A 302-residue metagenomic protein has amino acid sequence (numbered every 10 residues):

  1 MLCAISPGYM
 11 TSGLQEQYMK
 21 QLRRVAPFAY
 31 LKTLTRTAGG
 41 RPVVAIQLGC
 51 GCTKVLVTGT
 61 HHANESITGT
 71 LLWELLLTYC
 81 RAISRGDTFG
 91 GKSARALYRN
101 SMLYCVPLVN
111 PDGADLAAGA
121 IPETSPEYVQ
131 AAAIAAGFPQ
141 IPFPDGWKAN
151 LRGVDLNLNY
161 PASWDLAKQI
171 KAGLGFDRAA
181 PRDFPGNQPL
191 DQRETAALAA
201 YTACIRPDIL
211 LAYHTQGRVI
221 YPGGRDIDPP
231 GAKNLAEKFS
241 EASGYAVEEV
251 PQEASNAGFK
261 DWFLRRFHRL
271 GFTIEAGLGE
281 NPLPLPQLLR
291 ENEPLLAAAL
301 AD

Functional and structural regions predicted by a protein language model:
M1-Y18, V25, Y30, W164-D302: C-terminal accessory segments enriched in acidic
R23-G39: N-terminal cap/lid segment of alpha/beta-hydrolase-fold proteins
L31-L34, R85-A94, V247-P251: Surface-exposed patches in mature extracellular/periplasmic domains of secreted proteins
V44-C52: Short beta-strand-to-loop junctions in surface cap/lid or active-site-entrance loops
C52, S66-I67, E74-G224, D228-P230 (+3 more regions): Active-site/substrate-binding loop(s) of hydrolase catalytic cores
L56-G59: Short hydrophobic beta-strand that contains or immediately precedes a catalytic carboxylate
H62: Conserved phosphate/anionic-ligand binding catalytic regions in large, soluble enzymes, centered on
E65-S66, P282: Loop/helix-junction capping segments adjacent to catalytic residues or to phosphate/diphosphate-binding pockets
